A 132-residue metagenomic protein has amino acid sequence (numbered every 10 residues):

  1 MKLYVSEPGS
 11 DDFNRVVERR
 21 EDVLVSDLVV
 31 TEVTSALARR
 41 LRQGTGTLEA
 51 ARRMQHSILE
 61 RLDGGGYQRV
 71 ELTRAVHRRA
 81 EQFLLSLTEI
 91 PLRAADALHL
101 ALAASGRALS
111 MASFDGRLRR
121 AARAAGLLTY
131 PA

Functional and structural regions predicted by a protein language model:
M1-E32, A36, R40-R53, A125-L128: Short, well-structured N-terminal submotif of metal-dependent ribonuclease cores
R15, L102, A121: Hydrophobic/aromatic ligand-binding patch that stacks against planar heteroaromatic rings of cofactors or nucleotides
V25, L92-R93, D115, L127-A132: Histidine- and aromatic-rich ligand-binding microenvironments
L28, T34-L85: Active-site-proximal, substrate-binding regions of enzyme catalytic domains and RNA-binding/basic surfaces
V33, R119-R120: Short gly/pro/ser/thr-enriched loop/turn and capping motifs at secondary-structure boundaries
R61-L62, L72, P91, A122-Y130: Internal alpha/beta domain cores that form substrate/cofactor-binding pockets in large enzymes and binding proteins
G66-R117: Active-site neighborhoods of divalent-metal-dependent phosphate/nucleic-acid chemistry enzymes
